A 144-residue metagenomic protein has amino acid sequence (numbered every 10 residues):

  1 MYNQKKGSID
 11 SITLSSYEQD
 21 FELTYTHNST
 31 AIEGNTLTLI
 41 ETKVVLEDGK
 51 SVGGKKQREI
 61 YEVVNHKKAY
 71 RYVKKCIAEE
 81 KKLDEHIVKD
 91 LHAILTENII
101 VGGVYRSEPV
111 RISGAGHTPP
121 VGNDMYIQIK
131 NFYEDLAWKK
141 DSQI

Functional and structural regions predicted by a protein language model:
M1-I144: FIC/Doc superfamily catalytic core
